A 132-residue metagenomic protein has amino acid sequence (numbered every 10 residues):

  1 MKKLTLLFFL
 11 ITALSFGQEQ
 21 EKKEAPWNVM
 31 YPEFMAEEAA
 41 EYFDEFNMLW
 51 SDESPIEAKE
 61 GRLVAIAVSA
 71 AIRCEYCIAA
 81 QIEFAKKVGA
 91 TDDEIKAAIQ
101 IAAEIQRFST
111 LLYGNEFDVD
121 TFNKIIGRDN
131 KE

Functional and structural regions predicted by a protein language model:
M1-K3, G17: A structural signal for the main folded, soluble domain(s) of proteins
L4-A13: Sec-dependent N-terminal signal peptides
G17-E60, Y113-E132: Acidic, glycine/proline-rich low-complexity segments that act as flexible tails and inter-domain linkers
E41, A80-I95: Iron-sulfur (Fe-S) cluster-binding segments and ferredoxin-like electron-carrier domains, especially [2Fe-2S]
N47, A65, I82-K86: Amphipathic alpha-helical segments within well-ordered protein domains
A58-L63, D92-I99: Alpha-helical scaffolds flanking conserved acidic
V64, V68-A80: Short, thiol/selenol-centered motifs that function as redox-active sites or metal-ligating centers
A98-F117: Short Fe-S-cluster ligation motifs
